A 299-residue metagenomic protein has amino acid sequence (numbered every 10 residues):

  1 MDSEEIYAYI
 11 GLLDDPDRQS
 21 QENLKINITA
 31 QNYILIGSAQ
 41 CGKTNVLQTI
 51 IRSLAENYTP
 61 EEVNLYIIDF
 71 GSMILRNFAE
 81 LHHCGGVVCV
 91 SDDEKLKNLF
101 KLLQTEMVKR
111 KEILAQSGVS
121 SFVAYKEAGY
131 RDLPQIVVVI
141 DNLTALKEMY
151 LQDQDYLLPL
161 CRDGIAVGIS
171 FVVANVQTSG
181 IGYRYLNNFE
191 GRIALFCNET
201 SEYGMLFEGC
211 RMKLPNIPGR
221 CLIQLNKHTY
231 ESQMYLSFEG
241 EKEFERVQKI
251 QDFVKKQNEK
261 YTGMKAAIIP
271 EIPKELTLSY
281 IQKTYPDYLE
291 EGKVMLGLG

Functional and structural regions predicted by a protein language model:
D2-S120, A128-S201, K213-L214, N226 (+1 more regions): P-loop NTPase catalytic phosphate-binding loop
Q116-F122, T262-A267: Short, flexible loop/turn segments with low-complexity composition
N198-I268: Conserved P-loop NTPase
